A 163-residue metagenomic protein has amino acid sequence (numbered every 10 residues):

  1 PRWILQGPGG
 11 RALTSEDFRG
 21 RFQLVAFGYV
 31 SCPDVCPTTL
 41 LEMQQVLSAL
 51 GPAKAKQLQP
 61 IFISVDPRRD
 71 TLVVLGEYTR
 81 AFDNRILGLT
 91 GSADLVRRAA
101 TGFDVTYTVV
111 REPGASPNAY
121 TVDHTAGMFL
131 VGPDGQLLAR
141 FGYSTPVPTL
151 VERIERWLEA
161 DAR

Functional and structural regions predicted by a protein language model:
P1, Q23, T125-A126: Short loop/turn microsegments at loop-to-beta-strand junctions
G7-P8, G132: Short, acidic, Ser/Thr-enriched surface-loop or helix-capping motifs
L13-M43: Short active-site neighborhood of thiol/selenol oxidoreductases, capturing the structured segment around
L24-V25, P60, M128: Hydrophobic beta-strand anchors of alpha/beta hydrolase catalytic cores
T38-A99: Structural microenvironment flanking redox-active thiols in thiol-disulfide oxidoreductases
L95-R153: Thiol/disulfide oxidoreductase modules built on the thioredoxin-like
I154-R163: Short, hydrophobic alpha-helical segments
